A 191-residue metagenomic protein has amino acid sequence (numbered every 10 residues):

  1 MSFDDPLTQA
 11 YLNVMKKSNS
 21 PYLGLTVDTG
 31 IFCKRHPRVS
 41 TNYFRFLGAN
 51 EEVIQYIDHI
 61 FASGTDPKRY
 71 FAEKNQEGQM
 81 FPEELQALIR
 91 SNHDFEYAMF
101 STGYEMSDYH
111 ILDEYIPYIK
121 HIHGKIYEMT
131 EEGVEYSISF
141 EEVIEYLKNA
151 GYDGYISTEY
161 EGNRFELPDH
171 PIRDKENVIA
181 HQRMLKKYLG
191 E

Functional and structural regions predicted by a protein language model:
M1-S2: Active-site segments of SGNH/GDSL-like serine hydrolases that catalyze O-acetyl group transfer/hydrolysis on lipids
D5-E191: Histidine-acidic metal/acid-base catalytic patches
